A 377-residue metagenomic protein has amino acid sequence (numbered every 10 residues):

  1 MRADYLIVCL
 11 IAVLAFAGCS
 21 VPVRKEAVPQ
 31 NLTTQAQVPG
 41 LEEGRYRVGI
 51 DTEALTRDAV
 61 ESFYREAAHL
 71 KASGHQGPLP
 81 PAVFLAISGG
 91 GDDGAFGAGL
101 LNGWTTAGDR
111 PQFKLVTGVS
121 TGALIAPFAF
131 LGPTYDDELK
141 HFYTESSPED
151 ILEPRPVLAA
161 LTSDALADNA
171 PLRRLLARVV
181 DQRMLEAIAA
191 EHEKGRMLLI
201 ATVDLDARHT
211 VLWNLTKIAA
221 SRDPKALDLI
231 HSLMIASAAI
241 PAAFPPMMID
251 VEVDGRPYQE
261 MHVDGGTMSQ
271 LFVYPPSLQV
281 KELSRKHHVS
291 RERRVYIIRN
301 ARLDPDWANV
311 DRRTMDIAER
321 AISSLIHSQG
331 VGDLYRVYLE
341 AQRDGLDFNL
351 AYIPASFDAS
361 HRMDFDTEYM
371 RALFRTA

Functional and structural regions predicted by a protein language model:
M1-I7: Bacterial N-terminal signal peptides that target proteins for export
L10-A12: Hydrophobic alpha-helical targeting segments used for export or membrane insertion
A15-G18: C-terminal motif of bacterial Sec signal peptides marking the signal peptidase cleavage site
S20-L115, F130-T376: Patatin-like phospholipase
D92, S120-T121: Active-site loop->helix "elbow" adjoining a glycine-rich segment at hydrolase catalytic centers
I125-F128: Hydrolases whose catalytic domains are alpha/beta-hydrolase-1, hotdog thioesterase, or metallo-beta-lactamase-like
